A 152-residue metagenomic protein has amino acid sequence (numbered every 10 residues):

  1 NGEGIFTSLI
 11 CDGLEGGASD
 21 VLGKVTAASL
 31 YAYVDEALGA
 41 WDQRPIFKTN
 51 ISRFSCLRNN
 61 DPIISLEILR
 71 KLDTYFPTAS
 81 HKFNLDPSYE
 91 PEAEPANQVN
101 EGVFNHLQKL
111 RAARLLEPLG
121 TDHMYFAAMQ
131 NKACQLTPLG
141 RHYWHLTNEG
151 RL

Functional and structural regions predicted by a protein language model:
N1-L152: Cysteine endopeptidase catalytic domains of the caspase/legumain-like
